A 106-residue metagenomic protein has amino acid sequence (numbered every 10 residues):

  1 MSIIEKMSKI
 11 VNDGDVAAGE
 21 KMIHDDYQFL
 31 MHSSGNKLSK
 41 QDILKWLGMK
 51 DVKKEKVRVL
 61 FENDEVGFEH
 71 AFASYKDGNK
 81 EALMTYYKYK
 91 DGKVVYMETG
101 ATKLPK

Functional and structural regions predicted by a protein language model:
K6, L30, S34-L38, D42-K106: A beta-strand edge to alpha-helix "cap/lid" segment located at domain peripheries
D13-L30: Short, well-ordered alpha-helical segments enriched in acidic and aromatic residues
